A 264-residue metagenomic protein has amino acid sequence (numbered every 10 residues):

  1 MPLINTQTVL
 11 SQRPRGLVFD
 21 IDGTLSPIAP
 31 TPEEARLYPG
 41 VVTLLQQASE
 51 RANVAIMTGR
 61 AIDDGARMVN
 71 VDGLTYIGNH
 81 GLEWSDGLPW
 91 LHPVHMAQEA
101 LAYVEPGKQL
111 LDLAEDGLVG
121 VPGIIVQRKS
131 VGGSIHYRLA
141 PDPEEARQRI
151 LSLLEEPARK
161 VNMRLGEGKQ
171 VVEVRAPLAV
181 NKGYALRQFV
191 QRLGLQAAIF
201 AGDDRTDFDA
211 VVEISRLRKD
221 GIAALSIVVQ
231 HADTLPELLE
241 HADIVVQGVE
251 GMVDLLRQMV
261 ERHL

Functional and structural regions predicted by a protein language model:
M1-I21, L25, A29, E33 (+3 more regions): Non-catalytic pre-domain segments flanking phosphatase-related domains
Q12, A97, G183-L264: Mg2+-dependent phosphoryl-transfer enzymes with acidic/Ser/Thr/Gly-rich catalytic loops
Q12-R13, R51, G120-V121, K160-V161 (+2 more regions): Structured helix-beta-strand junction loops
R15-L17, L74, A198: The start of beta-strands in P-loop NTPase/AAA+ ATPase cores
F19, G78, G202-D203: Active-site flanking residues adjacent to catalytic metal/cofactor-binding acidic residues
T24, I62, T206: Conserved Rossmann-like nucleotide-cofactor binding loop
I28, R36-R128: Active-site phosphate-binding/coordination module
Q127-E213, I222: Conserved acidic, metal-coordinating active-site core of Asp-based, Mg2+-dependent phosphoryl-transfer enzymes
